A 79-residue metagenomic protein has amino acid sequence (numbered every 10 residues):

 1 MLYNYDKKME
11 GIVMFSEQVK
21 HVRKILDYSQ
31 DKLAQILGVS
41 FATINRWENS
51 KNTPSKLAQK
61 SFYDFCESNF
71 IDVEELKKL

Functional and structural regions predicted by a protein language model:
Y5-I25, Y63, V73: A short, Lys/Arg-rich alpha-helix, primarily the initiator
D27-N45: Short alpha-helical DNA-recognition segment
K56-E75: DNA major-groove recognition helix of helix-turn-helix/homeodomain DNA-binding modules
K77-L79: Short acidic DE-rich linear segments
